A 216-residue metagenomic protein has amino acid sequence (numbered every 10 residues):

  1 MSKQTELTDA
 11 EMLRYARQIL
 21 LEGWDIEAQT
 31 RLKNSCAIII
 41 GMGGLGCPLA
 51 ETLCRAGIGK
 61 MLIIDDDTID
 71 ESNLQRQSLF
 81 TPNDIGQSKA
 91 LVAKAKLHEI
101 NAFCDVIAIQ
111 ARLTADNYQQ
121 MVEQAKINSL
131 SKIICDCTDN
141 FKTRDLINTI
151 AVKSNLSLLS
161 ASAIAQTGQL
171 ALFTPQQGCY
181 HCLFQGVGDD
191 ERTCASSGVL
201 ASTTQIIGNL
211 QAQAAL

Functional and structural regions predicted by a protein language model:
M1-L216: Adenine nucleotide-associated cytosolic modules
